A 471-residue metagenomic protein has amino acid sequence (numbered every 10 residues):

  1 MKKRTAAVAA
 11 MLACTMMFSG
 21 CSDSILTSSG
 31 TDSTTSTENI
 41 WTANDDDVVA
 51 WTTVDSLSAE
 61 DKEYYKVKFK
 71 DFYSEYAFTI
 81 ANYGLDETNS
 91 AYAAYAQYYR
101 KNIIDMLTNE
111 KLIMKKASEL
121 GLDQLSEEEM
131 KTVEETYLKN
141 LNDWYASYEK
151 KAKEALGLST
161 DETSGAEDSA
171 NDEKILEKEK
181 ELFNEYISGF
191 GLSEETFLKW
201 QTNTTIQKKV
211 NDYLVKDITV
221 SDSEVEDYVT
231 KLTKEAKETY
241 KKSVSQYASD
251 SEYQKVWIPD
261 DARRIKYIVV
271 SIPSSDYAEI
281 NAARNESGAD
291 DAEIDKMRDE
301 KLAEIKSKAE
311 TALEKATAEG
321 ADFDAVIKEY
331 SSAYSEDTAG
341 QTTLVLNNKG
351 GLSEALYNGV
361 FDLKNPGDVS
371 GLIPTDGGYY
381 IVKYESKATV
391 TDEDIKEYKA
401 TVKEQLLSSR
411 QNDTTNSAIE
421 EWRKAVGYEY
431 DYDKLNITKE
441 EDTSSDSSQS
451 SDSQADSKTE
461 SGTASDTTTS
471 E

Functional and structural regions predicted by a protein language model:
M1-K101, D105, D250-P259, R263 (+2 more regions): Short, low-structural-confidence N-terminal segments
G30-L198: N-terminal targeting/tethering segments
I40-N82, K111-A117, T204-L214, V229 (+7 more regions): FKBP-type peptidyl-prolyl cis-trans isomerase
A43, F190, E194, L198 (+4 more regions): Acidic/polar surface patches and capping/hinge elements
Y65, L125-M130, K216-E226, A278 (+6 more regions): Solvent-exposed, non-transmembrane alpha-helical starts
E75-D86, N102, M106-D123, E128 (+12 more regions): Structured segments of extracytoplasmic/periplasmic soluble domains in secreted or envelope-associated proteins
D86, D276-A303, Y398-T401: A solvent-exposed, charged loop/short amphipathic helix patch at secondary-structure junctions
K306-A355, S386, E393, E397: Peptidyl-prolyl cis-trans isomerase
